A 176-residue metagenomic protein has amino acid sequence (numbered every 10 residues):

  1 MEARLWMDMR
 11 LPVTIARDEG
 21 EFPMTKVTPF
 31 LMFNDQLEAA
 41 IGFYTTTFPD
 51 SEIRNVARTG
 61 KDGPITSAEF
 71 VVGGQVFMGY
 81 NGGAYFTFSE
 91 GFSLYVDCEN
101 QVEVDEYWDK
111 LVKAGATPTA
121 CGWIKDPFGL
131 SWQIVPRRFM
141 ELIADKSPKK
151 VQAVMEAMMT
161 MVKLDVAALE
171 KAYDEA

Functional and structural regions predicted by a protein language model:
W6-P23: Short, Lys/Arg-enriched N-terminal segments with co-localized hydrophobic residues within the first ~10-30 amino acids
E21-P23, L31-G74: Core segments of cupin and vicinal oxygen chelate
T28, I65-T66, T119-C121: Short loop/turn microsegments at loop-to-beta-strand junctions
P29, Y44, F70, L111 (+2 more regions): Terminal peptide-recognition signature
L37, T87, L94-R138, D145 (+2 more regions): Vicinal oxygen chelate
I41, S67, V72-G73, Y80 (+2 more regions): Serine endopeptidase catalytic core focused on the charge-relay Asp
T47-F48, E52, V76-M78, L130-R138: Active-site-proximal beta-strands of protease catalytic cores
K150-A176: Acidic/histidine-enriched, glycine/proline-rich intrinsically disordered or flexible terminal extensions
